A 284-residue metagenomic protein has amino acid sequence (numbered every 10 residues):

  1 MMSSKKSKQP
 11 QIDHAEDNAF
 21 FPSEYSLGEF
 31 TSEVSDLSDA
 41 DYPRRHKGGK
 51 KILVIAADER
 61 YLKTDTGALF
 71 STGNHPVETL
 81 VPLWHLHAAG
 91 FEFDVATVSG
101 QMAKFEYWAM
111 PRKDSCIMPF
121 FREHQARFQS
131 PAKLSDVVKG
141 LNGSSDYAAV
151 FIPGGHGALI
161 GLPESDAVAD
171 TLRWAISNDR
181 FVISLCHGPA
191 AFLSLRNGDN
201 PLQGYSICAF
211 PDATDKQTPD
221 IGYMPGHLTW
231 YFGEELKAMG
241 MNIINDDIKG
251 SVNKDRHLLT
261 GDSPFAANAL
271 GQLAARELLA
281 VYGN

Functional and structural regions predicted by a protein language model:
M2-N178, A191-N284: Extended, subdomain-level signal for the structured scaffold at the beginning of enzyme domains
V182-I183: Conserved, well-structured core segments that form or line functional sites
H187-P189: Conserved active-site segments centered on acidic
